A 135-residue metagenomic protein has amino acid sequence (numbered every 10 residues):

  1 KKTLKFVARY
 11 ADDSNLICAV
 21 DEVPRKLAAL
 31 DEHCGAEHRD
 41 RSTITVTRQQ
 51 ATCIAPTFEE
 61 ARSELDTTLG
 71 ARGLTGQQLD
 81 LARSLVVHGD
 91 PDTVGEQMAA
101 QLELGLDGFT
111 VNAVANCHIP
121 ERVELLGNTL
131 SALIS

Functional and structural regions predicted by a protein language model:
K1-S135: Active-site-adjacent structural elements that line small-molecule/cofactor binding pockets in enzymes
